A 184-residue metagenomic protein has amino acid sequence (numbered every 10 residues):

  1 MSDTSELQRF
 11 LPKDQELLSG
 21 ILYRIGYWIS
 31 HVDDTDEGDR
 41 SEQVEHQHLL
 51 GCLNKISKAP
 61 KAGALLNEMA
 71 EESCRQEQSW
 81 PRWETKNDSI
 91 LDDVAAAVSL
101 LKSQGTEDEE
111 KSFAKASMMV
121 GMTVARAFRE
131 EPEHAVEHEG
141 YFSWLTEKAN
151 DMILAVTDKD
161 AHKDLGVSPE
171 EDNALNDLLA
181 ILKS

Functional and structural regions predicted by a protein language model:
M1-S184: Acidic, metal/ion-handling microdomains and their immediate structural contexts
